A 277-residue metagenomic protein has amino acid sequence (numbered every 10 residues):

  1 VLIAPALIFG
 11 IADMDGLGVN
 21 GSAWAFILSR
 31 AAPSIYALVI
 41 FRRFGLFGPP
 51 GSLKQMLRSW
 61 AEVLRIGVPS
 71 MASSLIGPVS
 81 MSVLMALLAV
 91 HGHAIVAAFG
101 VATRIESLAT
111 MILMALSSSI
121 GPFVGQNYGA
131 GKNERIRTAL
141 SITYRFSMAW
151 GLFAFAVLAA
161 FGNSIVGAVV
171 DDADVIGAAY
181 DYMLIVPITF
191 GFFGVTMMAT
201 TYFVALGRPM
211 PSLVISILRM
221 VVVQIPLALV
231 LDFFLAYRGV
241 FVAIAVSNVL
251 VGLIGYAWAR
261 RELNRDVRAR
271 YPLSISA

Functional and structural regions predicted by a protein language model:
V1, R104-I105, L184, I217-P226: Small-residue-enriched core segments of transmembrane alpha-helices in multipass membrane transport and channel
V1-F9, L38, S82-L87, L108 (+4 more regions): Alpha-helical transmembrane segments of multipass membrane proteins
A6, M14-V68, V124-T189, L231-A277: Short alpha-helical transmembrane segments in multi-pass integral membrane proteins
I8, M14, L88-A89, G125 (+3 more regions): Helix-capping/transition residues at the boundaries of transmembrane alpha-helices and the short helical linkers
I27, S70-P78, S107, M111-A115 (+5 more regions): Residue-level hotspots within the lipid-embedded alpha helices of multi-pass solute transporters
S29-P33, A37, F41, L57-S119: Transmembrane helical elements of multi-pass membrane transporters/channels
P33, I76, S80, L116-I120 (+6 more regions): Residue-level signal for transmembrane alpha-helical positions in Major Facilitator Superfamily
A98-A156, A160-G162, F193-I215: Small-residue-rich hydrophobic transmembrane alpha-helices
